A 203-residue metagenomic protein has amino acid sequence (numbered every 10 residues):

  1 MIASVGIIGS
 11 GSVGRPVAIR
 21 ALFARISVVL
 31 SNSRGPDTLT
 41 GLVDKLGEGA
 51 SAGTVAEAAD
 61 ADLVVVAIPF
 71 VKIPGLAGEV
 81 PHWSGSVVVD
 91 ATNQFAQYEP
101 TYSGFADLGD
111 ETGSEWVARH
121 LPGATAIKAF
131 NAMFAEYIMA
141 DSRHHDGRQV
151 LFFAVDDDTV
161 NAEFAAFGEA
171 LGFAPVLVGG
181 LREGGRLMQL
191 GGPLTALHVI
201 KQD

Functional and structural regions predicted by a protein language model:
M1-G41, K45: NAD(P)+-binding Rossmann beta1-loop-alpha1 motif at the extreme N-terminus of oxidoreductases
I2-S4, G85, R148: Phosphate-coordination loops involved in phosphoryl transfer and adenosine-cofactor binding
L30, A52-T54, L177: A structural preference for short, hydrophobic beta-strand core positions in alpha/beta folds
L39, I73-P74, A135, N161: Short, well-ordered alpha-helical microsegments
L42, R119-A126, H144-D203: Internal alpha-helical scaffold of NAD(P)-dependent oxidoreductase catalytic cores
G47-E48, G53-V87, A91-P100: Rossmann-like NAD(P)-binding element
T92-E136, A140-R143: Rossmann-fold NAD(P)-binding glycine/threonine-rich loop
